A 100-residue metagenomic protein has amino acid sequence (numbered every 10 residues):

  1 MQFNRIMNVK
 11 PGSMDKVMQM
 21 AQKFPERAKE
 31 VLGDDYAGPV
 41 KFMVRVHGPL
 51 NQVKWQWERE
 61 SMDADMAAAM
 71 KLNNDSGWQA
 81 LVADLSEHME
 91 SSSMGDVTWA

Functional and structural regions predicted by a protein language model:
Q2-N8: Active-site-flanking beta-strand signature of metal-NTP-handling nucleotidyl enzymes and homologous cyclase-like
R5, V17, W55, D65: Hydrophobic pocket/interface hotspot
I6, D35-K54, S76-A100: Glycine-rich beta-strand-turn "strand-cap" elements at beta-sheet edges
S13-P39, N73-V82: Short amphipathic alpha-helical segments
D15, E60-N73: Short amphipathic alpha-helices within nucleic acid-binding modules
